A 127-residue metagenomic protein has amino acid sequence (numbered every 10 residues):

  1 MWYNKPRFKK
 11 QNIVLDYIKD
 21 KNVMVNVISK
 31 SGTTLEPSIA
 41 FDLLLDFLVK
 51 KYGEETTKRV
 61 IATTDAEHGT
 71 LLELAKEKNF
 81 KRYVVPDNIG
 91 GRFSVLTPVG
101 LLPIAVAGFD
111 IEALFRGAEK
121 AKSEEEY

Functional and structural regions predicted by a protein language model:
M1-E126: Glycine-rich phosphate-binding loops that contact phosphosugars or nucleotide phosphates
